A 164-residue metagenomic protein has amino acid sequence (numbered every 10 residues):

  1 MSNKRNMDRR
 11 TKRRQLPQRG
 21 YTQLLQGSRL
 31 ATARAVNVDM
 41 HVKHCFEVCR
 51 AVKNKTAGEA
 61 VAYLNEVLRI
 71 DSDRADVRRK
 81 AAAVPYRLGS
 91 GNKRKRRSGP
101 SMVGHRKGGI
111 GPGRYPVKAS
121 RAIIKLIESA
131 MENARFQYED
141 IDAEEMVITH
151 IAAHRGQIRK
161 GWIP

Functional and structural regions predicted by a protein language model:
S2-D142, V147: Ribosome large-subunit tunnel/peptidyl-transferase-proximal elements
R155-P164: Short, low-complexity, polybasic intrinsically disordered segments
